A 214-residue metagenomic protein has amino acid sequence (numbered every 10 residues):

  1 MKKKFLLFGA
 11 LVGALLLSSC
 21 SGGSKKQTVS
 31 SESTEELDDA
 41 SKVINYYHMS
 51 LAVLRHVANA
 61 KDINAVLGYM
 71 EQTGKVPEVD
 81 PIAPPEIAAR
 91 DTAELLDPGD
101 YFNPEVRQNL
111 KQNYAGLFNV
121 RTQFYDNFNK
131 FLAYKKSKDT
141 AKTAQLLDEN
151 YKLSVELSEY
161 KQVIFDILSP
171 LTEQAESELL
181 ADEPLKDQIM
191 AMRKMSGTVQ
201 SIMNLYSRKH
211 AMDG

Functional and structural regions predicted by a protein language model:
M1-L7: Bacterial N-terminal signal peptides that target proteins for export
F8-G13: Gram-negative bacterial Sec-dependent N-terminal signal peptides
L16-S19: C-terminal motif of bacterial Sec signal peptides marking the signal peptidase cleavage site
G22: Short, conserved catalytic or interaction motifs in soluble domains
K25-S158: Leu/Val/Ala/Ile-rich N-terminal alpha-helices, chiefly Sec-type signal peptides and the beginnings
L147-G214: Extended amphipathic alpha-helical interaction segments
